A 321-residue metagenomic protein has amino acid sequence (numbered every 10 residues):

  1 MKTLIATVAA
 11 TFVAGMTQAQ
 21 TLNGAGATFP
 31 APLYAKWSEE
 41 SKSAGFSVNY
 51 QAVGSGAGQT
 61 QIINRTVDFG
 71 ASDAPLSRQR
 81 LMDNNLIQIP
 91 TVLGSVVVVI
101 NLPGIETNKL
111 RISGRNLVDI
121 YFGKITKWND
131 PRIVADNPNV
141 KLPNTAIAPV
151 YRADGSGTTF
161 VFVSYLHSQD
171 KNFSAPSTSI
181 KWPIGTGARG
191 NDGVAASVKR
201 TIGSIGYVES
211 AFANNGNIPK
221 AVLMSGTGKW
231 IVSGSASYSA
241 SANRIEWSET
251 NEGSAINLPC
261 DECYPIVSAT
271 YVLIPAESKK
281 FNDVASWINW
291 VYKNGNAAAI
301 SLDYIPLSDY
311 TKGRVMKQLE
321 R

Functional and structural regions predicted by a protein language model:
L4-V13: Sec-dependent N-terminal signal peptides
V13-A19: Sec/Tat signal peptide C-region and signal peptidase I cleavage site
A19-R321: Flexible loop/hinge segments at secondary-structure junctions
